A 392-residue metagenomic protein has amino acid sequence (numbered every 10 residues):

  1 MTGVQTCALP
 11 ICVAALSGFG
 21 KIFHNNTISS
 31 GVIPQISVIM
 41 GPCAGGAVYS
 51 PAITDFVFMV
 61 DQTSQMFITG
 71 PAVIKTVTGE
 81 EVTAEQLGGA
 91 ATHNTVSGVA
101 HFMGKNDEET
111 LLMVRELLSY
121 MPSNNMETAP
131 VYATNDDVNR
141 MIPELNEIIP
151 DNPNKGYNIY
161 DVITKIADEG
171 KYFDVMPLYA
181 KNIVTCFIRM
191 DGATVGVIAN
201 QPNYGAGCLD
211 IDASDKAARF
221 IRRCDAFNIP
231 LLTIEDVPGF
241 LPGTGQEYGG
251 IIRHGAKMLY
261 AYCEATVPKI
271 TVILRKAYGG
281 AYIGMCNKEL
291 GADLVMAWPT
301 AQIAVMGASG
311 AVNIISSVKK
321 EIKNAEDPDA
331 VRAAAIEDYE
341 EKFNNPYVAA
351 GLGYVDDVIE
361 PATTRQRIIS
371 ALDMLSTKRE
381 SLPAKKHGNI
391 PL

Functional and structural regions predicted by a protein language model:
M1-C7: Single conserved hydrophobic/aromatic residue that forms the stacking wall/gate of nucleotide- or nucleobase-binding
A8-L392: Ligand-binding clefts of soluble mixed alpha/beta catalytic domains
